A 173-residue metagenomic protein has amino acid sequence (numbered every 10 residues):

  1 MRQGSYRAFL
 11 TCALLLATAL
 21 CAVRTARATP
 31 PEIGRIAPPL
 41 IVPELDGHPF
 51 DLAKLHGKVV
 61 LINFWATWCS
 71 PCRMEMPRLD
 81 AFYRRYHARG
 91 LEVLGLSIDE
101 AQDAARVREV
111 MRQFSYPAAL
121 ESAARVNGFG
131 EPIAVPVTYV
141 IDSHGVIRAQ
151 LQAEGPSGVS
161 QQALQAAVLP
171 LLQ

Functional and structural regions predicted by a protein language model:
M1-P43, A149-L151, S160-Q165, Q173: N-terminal targeting signals for export/organelle localization
P31-G34, P39-V60, Y83-Y86: A short beta-strand-turn-helix
K58-V60, F64-W68, A134: Short pre-active-site segment immediately N-terminal to redox-active cysteine/selenocysteine motifs in thiol-based
A66-S70, I98-Q102, A124-R125, I147 (+1 more regions): Solvent-exposed loop/turn segments at secondary-structure junctions within structured extracellular/periplasmic domains
R73-Q113, S122-G128: Structural microenvironment flanking redox-active thiols in thiol-disulfide oxidoreductases
R108-Y116, L120-L169: Thiol/disulfide oxidoreductase modules built on the thioredoxin-like
